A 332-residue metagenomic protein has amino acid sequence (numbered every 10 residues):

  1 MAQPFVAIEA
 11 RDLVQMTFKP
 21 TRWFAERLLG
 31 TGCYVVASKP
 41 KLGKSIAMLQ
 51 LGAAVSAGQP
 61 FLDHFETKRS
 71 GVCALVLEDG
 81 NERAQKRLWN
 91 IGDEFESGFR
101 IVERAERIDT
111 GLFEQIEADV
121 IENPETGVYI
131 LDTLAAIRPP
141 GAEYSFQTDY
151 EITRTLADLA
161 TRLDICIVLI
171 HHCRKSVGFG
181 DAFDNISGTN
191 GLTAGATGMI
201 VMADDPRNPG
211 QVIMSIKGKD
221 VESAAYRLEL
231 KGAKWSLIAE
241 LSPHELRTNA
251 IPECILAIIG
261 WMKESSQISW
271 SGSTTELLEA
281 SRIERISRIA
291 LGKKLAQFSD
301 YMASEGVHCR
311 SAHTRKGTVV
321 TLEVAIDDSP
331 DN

Functional and structural regions predicted by a protein language model:
Q3-F5, R11, P20, F24-A25 (+6 more regions): Conserved inter-motif catalytic segment of the P-loop NTP-binding fold
P20, V35-A37, K41, S45-I46 (+3 more regions): Phosphate-binding/switch region of NTP-binding enzymes
G30-Y34, S70: Pre-Walker A (Motif I) flank of P-loop NTPase domains
A47, L51: Hydrophobic positions on the alpha1 helix immediately C-terminal to the Walker A/P-loop
A54-R69, A303: Post-Walker A helix-loop "phosphate-sensing" segment adjacent to the P-loop in P-loop NTPases
N81, Q85, D109-E114, F146-R154 (+4 more regions): Amphipathic alpha-helical transducer elements in NTP-driven molecular machines
N90-F99, T189-A194, M302: Short, conserved catalytic or adaptor-binding loops enriched in Gly and charged residues
R227-N332: DNA transaction DNA-binding modules
